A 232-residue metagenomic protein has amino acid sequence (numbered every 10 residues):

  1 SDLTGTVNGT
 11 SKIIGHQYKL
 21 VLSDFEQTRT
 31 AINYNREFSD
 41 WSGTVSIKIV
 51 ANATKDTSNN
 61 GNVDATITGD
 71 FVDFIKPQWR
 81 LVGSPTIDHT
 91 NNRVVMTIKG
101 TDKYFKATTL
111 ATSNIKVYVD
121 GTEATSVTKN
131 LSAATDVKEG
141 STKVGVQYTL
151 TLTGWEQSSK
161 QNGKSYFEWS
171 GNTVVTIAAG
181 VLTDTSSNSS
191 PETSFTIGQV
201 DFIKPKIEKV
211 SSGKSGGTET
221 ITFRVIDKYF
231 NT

Functional and structural regions predicted by a protein language model:
S1-T232: Non-catalytic beta-sheet/beta-sandwich ligand-binding modules that flank or precede catalytic cores
